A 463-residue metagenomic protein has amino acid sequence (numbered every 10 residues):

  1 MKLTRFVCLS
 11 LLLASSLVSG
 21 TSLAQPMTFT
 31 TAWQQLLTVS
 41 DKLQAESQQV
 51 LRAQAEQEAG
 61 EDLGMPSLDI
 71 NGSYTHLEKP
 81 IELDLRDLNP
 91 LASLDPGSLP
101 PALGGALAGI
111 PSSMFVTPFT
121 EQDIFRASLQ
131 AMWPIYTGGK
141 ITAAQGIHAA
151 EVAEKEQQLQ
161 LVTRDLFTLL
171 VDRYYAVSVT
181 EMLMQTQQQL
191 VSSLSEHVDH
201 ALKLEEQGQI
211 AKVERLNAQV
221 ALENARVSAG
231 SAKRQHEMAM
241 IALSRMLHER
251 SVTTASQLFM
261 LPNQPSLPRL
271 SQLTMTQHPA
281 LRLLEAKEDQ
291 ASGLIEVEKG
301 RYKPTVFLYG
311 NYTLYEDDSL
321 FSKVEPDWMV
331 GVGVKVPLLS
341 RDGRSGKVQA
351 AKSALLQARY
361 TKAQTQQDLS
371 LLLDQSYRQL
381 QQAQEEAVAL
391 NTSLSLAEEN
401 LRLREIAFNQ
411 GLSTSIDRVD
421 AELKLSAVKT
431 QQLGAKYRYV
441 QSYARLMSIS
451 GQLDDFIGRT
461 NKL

Functional and structural regions predicted by a protein language model:
M1, M27, A55-Q57, L159-T276 (+3 more regions): Periplasmic alpha-helical coiled-coil/stalk elements that build and connect Gram-negative outer-membrane
S22-E82, I135, Q209, L247-S292 (+7 more regions): Bacterial Sec-pathway N-terminal export signals of envelope proteins
W33, D69, S128-Q130, Y174 (+3 more regions): Membrane-embedded beta-strand positions in outer-membrane beta-barrel channels/transporters
Q44, S67-E82, F115-Q122, M132-L161 (+4 more regions): Small/polar (Gly/Ser/Thr/Ala-rich) solvent-exposed segments that form structured loops/beta-strands/short helices used
A45-G60, V162, L166-Q185, K203 (+4 more regions): Amphipathic alpha-helical coiled-coil segments
D69, H76-E82, D87-A92, Q431-L463: Acidic, low-complexity, intrinsically disordered peripheral segments
D84-F119: Flexible glycine-rich, low-complexity coil/linker segments exposed to the extracellular/periplasmic environment
